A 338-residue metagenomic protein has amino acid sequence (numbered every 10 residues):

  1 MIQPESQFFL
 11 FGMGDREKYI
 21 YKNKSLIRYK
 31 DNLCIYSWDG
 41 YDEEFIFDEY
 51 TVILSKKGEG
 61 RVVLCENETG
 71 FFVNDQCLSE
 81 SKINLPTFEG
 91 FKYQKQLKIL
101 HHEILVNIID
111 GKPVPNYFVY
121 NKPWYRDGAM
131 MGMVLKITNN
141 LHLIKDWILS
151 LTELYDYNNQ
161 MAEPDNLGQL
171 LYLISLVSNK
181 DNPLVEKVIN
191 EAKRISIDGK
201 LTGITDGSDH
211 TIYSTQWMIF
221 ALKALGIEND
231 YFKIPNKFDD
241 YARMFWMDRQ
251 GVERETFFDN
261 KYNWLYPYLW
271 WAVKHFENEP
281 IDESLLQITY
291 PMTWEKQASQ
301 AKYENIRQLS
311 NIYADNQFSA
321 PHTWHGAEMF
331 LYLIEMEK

Functional and structural regions predicted by a protein language model:
M1-P123: Low-complexity, Ser/Thr/Pro/Gly-enriched N-terminal "stalk/linker" regions
M1-Q3, M13, I27, I53-S55 (+6 more regions): Generic low-polarity alpha-helical segments
E5-Q7, D15, P235-K338: Non-catalytic carbohydrate-binding regions of carbohydrate-active enzymes
K18, L54, V62-C65, P183-E186 (+4 more regions): Polar/charged alpha-helical tracts
T87, K122-I234: Aromatic-rich carbohydrate-recognition surfaces in CAZymes
K92, Q96-L100, N139-D156, K180-D198 (+4 more regions): Extended, well-ordered alpha-helical scaffold segments
E103, N107-I108, E163, L225 (+1 more regions): Intrinsic-disorder/low-complexity, polar/charged segments
Y120-H142, L170-S178, A221-L222, M244-E255 (+2 more regions): Alpha-helical support elements that line or immediately flank enzyme active sites and cofactor-binding pockets
